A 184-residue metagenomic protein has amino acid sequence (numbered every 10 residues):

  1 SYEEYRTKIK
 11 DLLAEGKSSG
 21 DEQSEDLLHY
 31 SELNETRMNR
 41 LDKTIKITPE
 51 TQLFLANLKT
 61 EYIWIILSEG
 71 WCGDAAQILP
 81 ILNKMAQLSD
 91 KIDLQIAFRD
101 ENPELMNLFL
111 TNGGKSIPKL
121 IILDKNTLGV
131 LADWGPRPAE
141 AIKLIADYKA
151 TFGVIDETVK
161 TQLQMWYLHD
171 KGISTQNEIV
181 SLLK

Functional and structural regions predicted by a protein language model:
S1-E61, L88, N107-G114, K125 (+1 more regions): Non-globular targeting/processing and membrane-anchoring segments
D42-I45, N57, G73-A75, F98-E101: A short linear-motif detector with a strong N-terminal bias
L53-K84: Local sequence-structure signature of Cys/Sec-based thiol-disulfide redox active-site neighborhoods
W64-E69, L82, D90-L105, S116 (+1 more regions): Thiol-based oxidoreductase modules, predominantly thioredoxin-like and allied folds used for disulfide exchange
